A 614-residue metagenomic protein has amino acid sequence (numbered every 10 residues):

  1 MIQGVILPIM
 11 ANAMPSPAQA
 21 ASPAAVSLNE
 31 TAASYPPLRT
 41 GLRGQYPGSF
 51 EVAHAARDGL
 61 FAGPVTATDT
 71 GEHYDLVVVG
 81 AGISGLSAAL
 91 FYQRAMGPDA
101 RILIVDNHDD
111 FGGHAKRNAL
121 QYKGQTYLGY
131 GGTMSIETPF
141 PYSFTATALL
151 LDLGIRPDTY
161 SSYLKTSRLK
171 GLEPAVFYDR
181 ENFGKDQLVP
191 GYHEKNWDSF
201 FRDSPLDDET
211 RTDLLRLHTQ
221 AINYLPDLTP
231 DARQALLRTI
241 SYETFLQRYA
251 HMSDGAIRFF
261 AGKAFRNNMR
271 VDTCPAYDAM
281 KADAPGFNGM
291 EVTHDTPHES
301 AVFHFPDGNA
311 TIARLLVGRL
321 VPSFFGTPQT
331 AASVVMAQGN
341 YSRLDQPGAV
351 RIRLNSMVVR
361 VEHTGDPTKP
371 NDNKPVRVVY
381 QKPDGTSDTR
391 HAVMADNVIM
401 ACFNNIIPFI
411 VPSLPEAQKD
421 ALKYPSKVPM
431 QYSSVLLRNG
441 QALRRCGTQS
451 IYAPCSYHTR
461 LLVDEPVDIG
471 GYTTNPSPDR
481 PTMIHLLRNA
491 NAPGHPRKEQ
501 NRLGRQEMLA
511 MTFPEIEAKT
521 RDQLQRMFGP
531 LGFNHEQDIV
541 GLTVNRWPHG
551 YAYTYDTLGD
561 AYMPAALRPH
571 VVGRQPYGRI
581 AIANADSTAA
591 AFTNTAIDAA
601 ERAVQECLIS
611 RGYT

Functional and structural regions predicted by a protein language model:
M1-P23: N-terminal export signals
A24-V65, A119, L436, A442-T614: Conserved flavin/dinucleotide-binding core of flavoenzymes
L28-L42, G112-F144, Y224, D231 (+2 more regions): Glycine-rich active-site loop/strand segments that organize a redox cofactor
D75-L103: N-terminal Rossmann-like FAD-binding beta1-loop-alpha1 element of flavoenzymes
Q93-A119: Glycine-rich FAD pyrophosphate-binding loop
K123-D213: Dinucleotide-binding Rossmann-like beta1-alpha1 core, especially the glycine-rich loop that anchors the ADP
T219-M357, T364-P370: Active-site/ligand-binding neighborhood in enzyme catalytic cores
Q346, V350-H485, N489: Mid-domain catalytic core of redox enzymes that form a hydrophobic substrate pocket/lid adjacent to a catalytic redox
